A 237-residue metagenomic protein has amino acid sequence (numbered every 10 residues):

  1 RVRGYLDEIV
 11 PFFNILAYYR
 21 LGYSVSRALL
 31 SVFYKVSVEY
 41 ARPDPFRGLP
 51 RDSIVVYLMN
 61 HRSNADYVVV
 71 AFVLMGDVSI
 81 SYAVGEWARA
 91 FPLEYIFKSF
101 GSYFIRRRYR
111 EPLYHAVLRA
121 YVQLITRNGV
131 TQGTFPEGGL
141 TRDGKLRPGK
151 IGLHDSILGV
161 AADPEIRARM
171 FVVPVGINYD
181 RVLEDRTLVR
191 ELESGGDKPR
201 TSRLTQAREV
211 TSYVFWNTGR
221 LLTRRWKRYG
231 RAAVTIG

Functional and structural regions predicted by a protein language model:
R1-V56, H61-F72, E94-G101, R119-Y121: Membrane-anchoring hydrophobic helices of lipid-metabolizing enzymes
G4, E8, F12, I80 (+2 more regions): A cross-family acyltransferase "interaction/gating" segment
G76-V78: Extended active-site and interfacial segments that coordinate phosphate-rich ligands in large catalytic machineries
I105: Hydrophobic residues at beta-strand termini and immediately following loops that shape nucleotide-binding pockets
